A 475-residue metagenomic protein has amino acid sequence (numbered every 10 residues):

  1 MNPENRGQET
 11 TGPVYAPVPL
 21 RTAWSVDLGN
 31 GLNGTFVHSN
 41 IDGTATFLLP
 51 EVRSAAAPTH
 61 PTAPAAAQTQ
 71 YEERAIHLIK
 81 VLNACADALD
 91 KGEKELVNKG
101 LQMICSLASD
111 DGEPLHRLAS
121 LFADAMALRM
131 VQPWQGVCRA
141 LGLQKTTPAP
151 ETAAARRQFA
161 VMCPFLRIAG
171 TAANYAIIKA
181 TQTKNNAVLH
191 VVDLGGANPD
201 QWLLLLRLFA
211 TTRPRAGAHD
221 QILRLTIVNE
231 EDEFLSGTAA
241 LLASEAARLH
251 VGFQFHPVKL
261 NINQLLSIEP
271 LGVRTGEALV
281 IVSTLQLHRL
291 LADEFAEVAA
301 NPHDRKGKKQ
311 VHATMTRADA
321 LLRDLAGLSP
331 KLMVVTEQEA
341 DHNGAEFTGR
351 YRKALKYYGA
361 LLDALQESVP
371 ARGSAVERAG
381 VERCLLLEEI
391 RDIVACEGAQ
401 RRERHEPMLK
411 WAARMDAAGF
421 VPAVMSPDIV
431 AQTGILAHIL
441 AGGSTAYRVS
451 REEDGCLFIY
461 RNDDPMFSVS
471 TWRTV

Functional and structural regions predicted by a protein language model:
M1-V475: Long, compositionally biased intrinsically disordered terminal regions
